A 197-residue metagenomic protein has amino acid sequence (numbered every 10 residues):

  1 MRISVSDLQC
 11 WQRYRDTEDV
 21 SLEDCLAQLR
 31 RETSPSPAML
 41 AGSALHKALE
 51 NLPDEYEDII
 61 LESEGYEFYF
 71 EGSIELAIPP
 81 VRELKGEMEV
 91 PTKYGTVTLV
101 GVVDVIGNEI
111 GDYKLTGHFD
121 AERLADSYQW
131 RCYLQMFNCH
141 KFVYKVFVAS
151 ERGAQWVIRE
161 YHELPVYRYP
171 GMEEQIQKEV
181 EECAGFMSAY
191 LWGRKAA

Functional and structural regions predicted by a protein language model:
M1-V102, A197: Metal-dependent nuclease catalytic cores that hydrolyze phosphodiester bonds in DNA/RNA, characterized by
R2, E109, E122, L191-A197: DEDD superfamily 3′-5′ metal-dependent exonuclease/proofreading module
D7-C10, T33, D126, R152 (+1 more regions): Acidic, low-complexity intrinsically disordered regions
W11-Y14, Y66, W130, W156 (+1 more regions): A residue-identity detector for tryptophan
R15, L134, E160, R194-A196: Short, isolated positions within intrinsically disordered regulatory regions of eukaryotic proteins
P53-E57, A184, S188-K195: Residue-level signal for secondary-structure boundary elements
V81-F186: Mg2+/Mn2+-dependent nuclease catalytic core
